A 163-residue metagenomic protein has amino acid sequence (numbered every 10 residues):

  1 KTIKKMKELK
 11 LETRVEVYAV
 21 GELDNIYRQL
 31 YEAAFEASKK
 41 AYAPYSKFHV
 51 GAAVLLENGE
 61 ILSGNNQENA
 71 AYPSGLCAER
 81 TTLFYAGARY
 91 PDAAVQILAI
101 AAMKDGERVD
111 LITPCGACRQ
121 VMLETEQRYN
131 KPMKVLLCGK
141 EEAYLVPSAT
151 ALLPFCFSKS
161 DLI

Functional and structural regions predicted by a protein language model:
K4-A37, Y90-I163: C-terminal binding/interaction regions
V20, D24, E68-P73: Short, surface-exposed loop/turn motifs that are enriched in glycine and acidic residues and include a nearby proline
K40, N65-Y72, K104-V109: A short glycine/serine-rich beta->alpha loop
K40-S46, M133: Extended beta-strand/beta-hairpin segments
K47-L56: Short beta-strand scaffold segments in enzyme catalytic cores
L55, Y85-D92: Alpha-helix C-terminal capping segments
N69-A88: A short mixed-secondary-structure module that forms the rim of ligand-binding clefts
